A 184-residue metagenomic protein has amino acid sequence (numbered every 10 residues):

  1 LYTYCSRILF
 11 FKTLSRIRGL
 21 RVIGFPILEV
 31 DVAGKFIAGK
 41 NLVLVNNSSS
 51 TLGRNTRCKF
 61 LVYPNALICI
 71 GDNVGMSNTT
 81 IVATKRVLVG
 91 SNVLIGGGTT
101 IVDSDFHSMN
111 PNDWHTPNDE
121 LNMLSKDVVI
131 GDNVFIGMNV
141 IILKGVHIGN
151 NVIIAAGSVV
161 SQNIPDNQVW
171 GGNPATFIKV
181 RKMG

Functional and structural regions predicted by a protein language model:
L1-V102, F106-S108, L124-S125, G131-N133 (+4 more regions): Domain-scale signature associated with acetyltransferase and cell-envelope carbohydrate enzymes
G97-T100, D119, G157: Short amphipathic alpha-helical patches
P111-L121: Short glycine/proline- and charge-enriched loop/turn segments that cap or connect secondary-structure elements
E120, K126-D127, V160: Short secondary-structure boundary/capping segments
G145-G171, A175: C-terminal/domain-terminus segments
